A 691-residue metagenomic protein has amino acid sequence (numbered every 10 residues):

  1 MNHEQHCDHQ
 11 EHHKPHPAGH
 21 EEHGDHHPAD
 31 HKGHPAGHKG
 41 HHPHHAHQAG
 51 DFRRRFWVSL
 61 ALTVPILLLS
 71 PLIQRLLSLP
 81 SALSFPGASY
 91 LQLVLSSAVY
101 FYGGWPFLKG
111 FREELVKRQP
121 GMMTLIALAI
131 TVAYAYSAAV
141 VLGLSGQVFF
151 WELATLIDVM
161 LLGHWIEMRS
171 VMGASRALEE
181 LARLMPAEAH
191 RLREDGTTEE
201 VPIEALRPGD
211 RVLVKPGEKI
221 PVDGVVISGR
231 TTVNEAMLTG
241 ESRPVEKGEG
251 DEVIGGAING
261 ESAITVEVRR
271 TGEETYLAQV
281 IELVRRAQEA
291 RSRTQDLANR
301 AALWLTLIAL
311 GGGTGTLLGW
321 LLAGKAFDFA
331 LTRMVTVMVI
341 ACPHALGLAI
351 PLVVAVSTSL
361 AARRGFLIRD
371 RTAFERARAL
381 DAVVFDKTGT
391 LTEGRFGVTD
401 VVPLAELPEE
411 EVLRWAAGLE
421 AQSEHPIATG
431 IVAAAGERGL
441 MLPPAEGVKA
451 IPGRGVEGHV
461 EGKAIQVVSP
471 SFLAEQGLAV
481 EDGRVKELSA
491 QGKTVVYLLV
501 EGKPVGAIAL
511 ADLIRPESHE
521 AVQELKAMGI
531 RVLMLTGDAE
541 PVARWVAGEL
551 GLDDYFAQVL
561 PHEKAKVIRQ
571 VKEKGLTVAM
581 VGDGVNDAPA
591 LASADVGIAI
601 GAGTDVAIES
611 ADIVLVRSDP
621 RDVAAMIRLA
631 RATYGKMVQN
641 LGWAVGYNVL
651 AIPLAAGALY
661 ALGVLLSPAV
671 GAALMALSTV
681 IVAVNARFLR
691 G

Functional and structural regions predicted by a protein language model:
M1-L91, F101, E113, E180 (+4 more regions): Flexible metal-binding regulatory segments at protein termini and peripheral loops
H44-E188, R300, W304-L307, V401: Transmembrane helix-loop-helix hairpins at the membrane interface
V58, V64, L68-Y90, V116 (+9 more regions): Membrane-embedded alpha-helical bundles of multi-pass transporters
S97-F107, E113-K117, T124, T131 (+6 more regions): Hydrophobic alpha-helical transmembrane segments
E152-P216, K247, D296-L297, L367-I368 (+4 more regions): Juxtamembrane coupling segments of multi-pass membrane pumps/enzymes
E180-E274, R371-A416, H459: Conserved cytosolic catalytic loops of P-type ATPases
V398, V402-I530, E540, L552-H562 (+1 more regions): P-type ATPase nucleotide-binding
V460-G462, T494-Q639: Conserved ATP-binding TGD loop and adjacent catalytic N/P-domain core of P-type ATPases
